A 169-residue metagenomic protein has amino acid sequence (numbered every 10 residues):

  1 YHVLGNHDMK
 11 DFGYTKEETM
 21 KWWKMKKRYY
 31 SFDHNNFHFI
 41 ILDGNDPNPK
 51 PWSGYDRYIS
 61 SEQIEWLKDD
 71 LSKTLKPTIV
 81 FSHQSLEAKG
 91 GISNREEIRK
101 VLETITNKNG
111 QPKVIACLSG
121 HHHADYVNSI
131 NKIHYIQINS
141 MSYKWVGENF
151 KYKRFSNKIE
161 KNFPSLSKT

Functional and structural regions predicted by a protein language model:
Y1-K68, S72-K73, E97-V114, A124-T169: Extended active-site neighborhood of metal-dependent phosphoesterases/phosphodiesterases
G5-N6, H83, G120-H121: Active-site glycine-centered loops adjacent to acidic/histidine catalytic or metal-binding residues that shape
M9-G13, E87-I92: Acidic-and-aromatic substrate-binding clefts and catalytic sites of carbohydrate-active enzymes
D70-K89: Short acidic, glycine-rich surface-loop motifs adjacent to enzyme active sites
A88, A116-S119, A124: A sequence-composition feature that detects small, non-aromatic residues
I92, E96, H121-H122: Alpha-helix N-cap/helix-start capping motif
